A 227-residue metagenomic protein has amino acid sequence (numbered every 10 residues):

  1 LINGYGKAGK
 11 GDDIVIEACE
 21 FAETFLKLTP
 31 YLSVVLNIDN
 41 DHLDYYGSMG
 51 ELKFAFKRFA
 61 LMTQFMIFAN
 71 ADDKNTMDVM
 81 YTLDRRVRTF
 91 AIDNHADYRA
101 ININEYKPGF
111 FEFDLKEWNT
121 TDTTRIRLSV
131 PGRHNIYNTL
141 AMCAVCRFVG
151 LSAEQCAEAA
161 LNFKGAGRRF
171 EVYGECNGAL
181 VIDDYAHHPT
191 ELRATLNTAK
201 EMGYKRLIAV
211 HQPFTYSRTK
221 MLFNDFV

Functional and structural regions predicted by a protein language model:
L1: Short beta-strand-centered segment that lines the nucleotide-binding/catalytic pocket of NTP-utilizing
K7-G11: Conserved motor-coupling elements within RecA-like helicase/translocase cores
D12-F21, V181-H187: Switch II (G3) loop of P-loop NTPases
E20, N40, D73, A186-H188 (+1 more regions): Short, glycine/acidic-enriched loop or turn micro-motifs at the edges of active sites
E23-L32: Short, flexible loop motifs at catalytic/binding sites
L32-V181, Y204-R206: Acidic, Mg2+-coordinating active-site environments of NTP-dependent enzymes
A166-R168, T190-V227: Active-site beta-alpha connecting loops in nucleotide-dependent enzymes
N177-H187, P213-S217: Acidic/glycine-enriched edge-of-secondary-structure segments
